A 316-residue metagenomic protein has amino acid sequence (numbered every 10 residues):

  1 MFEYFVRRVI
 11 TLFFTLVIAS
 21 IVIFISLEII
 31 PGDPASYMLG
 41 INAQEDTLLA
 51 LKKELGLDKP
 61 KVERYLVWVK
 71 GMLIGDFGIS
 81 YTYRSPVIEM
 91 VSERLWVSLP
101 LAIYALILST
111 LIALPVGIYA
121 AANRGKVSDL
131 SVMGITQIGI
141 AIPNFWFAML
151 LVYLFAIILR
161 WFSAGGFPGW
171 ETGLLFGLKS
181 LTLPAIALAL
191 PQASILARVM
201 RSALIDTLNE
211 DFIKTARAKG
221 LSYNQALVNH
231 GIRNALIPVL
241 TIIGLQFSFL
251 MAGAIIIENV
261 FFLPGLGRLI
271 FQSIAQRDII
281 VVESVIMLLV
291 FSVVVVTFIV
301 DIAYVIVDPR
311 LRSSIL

Functional and structural regions predicted by a protein language model:
F2-Y4, L95-D129, N144, G173-L316: Alpha-helical transmembrane segments of integral membrane proteins, especially multi-pass inner/plasma-membrane
V6-T15: N-terminal signal-anchor/signal peptide hydrophobic helix marking the start of the first transmembrane segment
V9, L51, K61-F77, V87 (+8 more regions): Hydrophobic alpha-helical segments of integral membrane proteins, encompassing both true transmembrane helices
L12, S20, N42, T110 (+5 more regions): Residue-level recognition of pore/gate-forming positions within transmembrane alpha-helices of multi-pass
T15-L66, L159-S180: Hydrophobic alpha-helical transmembrane segments of membrane transport/permease proteins and related membrane-embedded
A19, I23-L27, A148, V152 (+5 more regions): Juxtamembrane/transmembrane-helix interface segments of polytopic membrane transporters
I23-I29, K59, K70, G134-G165 (+1 more regions): Membrane-water interface segments at the C-terminal ends of transmembrane alpha-helices in multi-pass inner-membrane
D58-L114: An internal, D/E-rich "acidic patch" concept
